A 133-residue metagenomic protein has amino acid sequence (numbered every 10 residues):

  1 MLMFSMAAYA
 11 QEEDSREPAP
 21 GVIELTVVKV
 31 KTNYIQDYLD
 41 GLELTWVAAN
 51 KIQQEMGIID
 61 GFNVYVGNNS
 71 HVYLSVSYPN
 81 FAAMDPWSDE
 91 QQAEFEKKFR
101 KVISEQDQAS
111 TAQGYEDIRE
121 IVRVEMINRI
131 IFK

Functional and structural regions predicted by a protein language model:
M1-E13: Bacterial Sec-dependent N-terminal signal peptides
Q11-D37: Immediate post-signal-peptide N-terminus of mature secreted/exported proteins
E17, I52-D60, S77-E125: An amphipathic, aromatic/His-enriched active-site/gating alpha helix that lines ligand/cofactor pockets
K29, S75-S77: Short hydrophobic/aromatic beta-strand micro-patches that form the beta-sheet surface supporting nucleotide- or nucleic
Y34-I59: Short amphipathic alpha-helical segments
V64-N69: A short beta-turn/loop motif at secondary-structure boundaries
F132-K133: Short, solvent-exposed mixed-charge patches
